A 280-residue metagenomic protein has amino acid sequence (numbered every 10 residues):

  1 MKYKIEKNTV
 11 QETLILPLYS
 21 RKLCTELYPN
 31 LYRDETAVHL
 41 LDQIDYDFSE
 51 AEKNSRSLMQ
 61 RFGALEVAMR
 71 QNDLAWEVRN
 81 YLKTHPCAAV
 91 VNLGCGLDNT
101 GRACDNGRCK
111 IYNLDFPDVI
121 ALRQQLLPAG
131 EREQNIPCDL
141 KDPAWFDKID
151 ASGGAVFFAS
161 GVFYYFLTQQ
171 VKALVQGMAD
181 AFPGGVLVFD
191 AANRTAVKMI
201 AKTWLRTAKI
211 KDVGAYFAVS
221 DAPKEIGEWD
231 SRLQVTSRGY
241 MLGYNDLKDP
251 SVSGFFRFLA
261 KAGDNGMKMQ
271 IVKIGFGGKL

Functional and structural regions predicted by a protein language model:
M1-V91, C95-C138, A151-S152: Rossmann-like AdoMet
P143-S152: Short amphipathic alpha-helix with an adjacent loop that forms part of the alpha/beta core around
F157-F158: A conserved beta-strand element that flanks and buttresses the S-adenosyl-L-methionine
Y165-D180: A short, conserved alpha-helix within the catalytic core of class I
M178-R194: Conserved beta-strand signature within the Rossmann-like core of class I S-adenosyl-L-methionine
K198-V213: Short, glycine-/aromatic-enriched active-site segment of Class I SAM-dependent methyltransferases
V213-Y240: Short alpha-helix
R232-F258: Conserved catalytic loop of SAM-dependent methyltransferase domains
